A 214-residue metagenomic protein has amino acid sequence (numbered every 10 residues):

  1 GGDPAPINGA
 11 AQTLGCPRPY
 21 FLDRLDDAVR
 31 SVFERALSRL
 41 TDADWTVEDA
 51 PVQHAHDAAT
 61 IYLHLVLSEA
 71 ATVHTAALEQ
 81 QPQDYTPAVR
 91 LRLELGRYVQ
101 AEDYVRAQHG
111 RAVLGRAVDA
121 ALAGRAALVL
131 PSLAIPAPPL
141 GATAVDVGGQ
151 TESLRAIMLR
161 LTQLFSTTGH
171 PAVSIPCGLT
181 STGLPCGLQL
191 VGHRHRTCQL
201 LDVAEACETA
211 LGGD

Functional and structural regions predicted by a protein language model:
G1-C16, Y20-L22, E34-R39, A43 (+3 more regions): Structural helix-boundary/capping segments
N8-T13, L65-D119, P131, I135 (+2 more regions): Short helix-loop capping/hinge segments that flank enzyme active sites or metal/cofactor-binding pockets
P19, V52, R125, P131-I135: Short, well-ordered beta-to-alpha junction loops that form the rim of enzyme active sites and present histidine/acidic
L25-V32, I157, Q199: Conserved alpha-helical elements of sugar-nucleotide-dependent glycosyltransferases
A28-P51, T75-Q80, Y104-A126: Acyltransferase
W45-Y62, L93-E94: Short connector loops at secondary-structure junctions
T60, R106, A137-L159: Short, surface-exposed loop/helix-turn segments at secondary-structure junctions that function as lids/hinges flanking
I61-V66, A144-D146, L188-L190: Short low-complexity, flexible loop/linker segments enriched in glycine and/or proline with clustered acidic
